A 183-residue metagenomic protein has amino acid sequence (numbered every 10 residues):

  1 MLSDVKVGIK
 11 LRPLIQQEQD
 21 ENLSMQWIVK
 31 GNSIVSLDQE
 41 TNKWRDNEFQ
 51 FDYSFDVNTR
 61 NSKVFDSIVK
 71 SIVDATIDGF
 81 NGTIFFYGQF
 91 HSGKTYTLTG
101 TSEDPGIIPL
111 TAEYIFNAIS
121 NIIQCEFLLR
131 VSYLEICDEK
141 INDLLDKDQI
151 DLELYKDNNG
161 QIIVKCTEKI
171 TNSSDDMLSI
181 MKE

Functional and structural regions predicted by a protein language model:
M1-E183: Microtubule-binding structural modules
